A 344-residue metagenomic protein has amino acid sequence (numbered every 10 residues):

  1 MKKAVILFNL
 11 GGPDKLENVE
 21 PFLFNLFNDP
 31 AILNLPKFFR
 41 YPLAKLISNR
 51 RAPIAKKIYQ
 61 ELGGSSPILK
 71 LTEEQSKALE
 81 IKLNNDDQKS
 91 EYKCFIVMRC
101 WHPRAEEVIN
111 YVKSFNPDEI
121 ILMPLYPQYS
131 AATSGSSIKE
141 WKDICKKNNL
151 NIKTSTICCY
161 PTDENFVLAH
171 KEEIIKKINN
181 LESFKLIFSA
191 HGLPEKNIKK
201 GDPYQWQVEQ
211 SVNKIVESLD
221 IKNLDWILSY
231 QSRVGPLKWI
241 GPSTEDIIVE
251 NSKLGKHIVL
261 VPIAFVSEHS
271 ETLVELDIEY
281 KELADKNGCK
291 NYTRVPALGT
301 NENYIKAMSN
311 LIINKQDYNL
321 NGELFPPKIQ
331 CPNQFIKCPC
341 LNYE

Functional and structural regions predicted by a protein language model:
M1-E344: Active-site-proximal alpha-helix that buttresses catalytic centers in soluble enzyme cores
